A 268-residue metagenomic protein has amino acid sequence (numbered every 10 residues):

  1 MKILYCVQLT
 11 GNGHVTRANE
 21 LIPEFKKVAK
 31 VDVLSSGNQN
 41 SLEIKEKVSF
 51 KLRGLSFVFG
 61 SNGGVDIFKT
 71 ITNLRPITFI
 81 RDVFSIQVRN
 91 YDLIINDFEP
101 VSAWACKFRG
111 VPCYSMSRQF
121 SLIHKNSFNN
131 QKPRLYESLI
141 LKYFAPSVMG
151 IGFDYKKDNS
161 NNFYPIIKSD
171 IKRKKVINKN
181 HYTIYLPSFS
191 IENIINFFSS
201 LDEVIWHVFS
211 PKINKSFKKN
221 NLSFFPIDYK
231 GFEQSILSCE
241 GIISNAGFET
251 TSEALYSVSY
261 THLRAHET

Functional and structural regions predicted by a protein language model:
C6-N19: A short, glycine/small-residue-rich beta-strand->loop->alpha-helix junction that serves as a flexible
Q8-L9, V31-T78: Conserved nucleotide-sugar phosphate-binding/catalytic loop shared by glycosyltransferases and other
G64-L93, P100-V101: Conserved nucleotide-sugar donor-binding subdomain of glycosyltransferases
K107-H124: Active-site proximal beta-strand in glycosyltransferases
H124-I191, F209-K212, K230-G231: A nucleotide-sugar donor-handling region in carbohydrate enzymes
L186, I194-P226: Catalytic donor nucleotide-activated moiety binding site of glycosyltransferases and closely related
K219-Y256: Donor nucleotide-activated moiety binding/catalytic core segment of transferases that use nucleotide-activated donors
T261-T268: Conserved small/polar residues in nucleotide/adenosyl-binding loops
